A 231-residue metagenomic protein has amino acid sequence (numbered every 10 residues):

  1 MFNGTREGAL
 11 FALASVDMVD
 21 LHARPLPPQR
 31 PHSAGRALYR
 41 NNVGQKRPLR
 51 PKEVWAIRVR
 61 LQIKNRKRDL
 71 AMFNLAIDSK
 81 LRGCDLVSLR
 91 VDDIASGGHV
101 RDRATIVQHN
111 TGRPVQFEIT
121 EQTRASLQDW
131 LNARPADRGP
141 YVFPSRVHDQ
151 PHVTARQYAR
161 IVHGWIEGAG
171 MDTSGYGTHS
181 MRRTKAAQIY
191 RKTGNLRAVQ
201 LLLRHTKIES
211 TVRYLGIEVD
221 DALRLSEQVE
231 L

Functional and structural regions predicted by a protein language model:
F2-N3, E7-L231: Conserved catalytic core of the tyrosine transesterase superfamily
